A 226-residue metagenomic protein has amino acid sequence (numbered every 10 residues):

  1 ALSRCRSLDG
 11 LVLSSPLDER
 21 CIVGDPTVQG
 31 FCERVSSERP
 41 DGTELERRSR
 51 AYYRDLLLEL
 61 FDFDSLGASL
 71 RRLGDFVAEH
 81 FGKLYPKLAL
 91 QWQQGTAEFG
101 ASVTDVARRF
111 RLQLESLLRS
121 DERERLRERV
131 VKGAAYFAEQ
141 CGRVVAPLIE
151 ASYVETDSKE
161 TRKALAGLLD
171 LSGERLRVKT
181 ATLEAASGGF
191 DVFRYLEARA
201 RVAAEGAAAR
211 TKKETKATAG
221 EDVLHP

Functional and structural regions predicted by a protein language model:
L2-A209, E214, G220-D222: C-terminal accessory regions
